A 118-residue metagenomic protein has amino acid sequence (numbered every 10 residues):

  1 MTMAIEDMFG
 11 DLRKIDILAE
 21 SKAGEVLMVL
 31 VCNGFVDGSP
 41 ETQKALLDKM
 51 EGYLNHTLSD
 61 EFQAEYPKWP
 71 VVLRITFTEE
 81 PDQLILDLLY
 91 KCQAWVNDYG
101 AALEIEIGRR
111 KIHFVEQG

Functional and structural regions predicted by a protein language model:
M1, I15-I17, D60-F62, C92: Intrinsically disordered, low-complexity boundary segments flanking structured domains
M1-F9, V36-L47: Short charge-dense sequence patches
T2-S21, E106-R110, V115-G118: Aromatic/basic-lined ligand-recognition segments that form π-stacking hydrophobic pockets flanked by Lys/Arg to engage
G10-R13, S21-V26, E80-I85: Amphipathic, soluble alpha/beta structural segments
A19-S21, A64-Y66, V96: Sterically constrained small-residue positions within well-ordered secondary structures of folded domains
G24-V36, Y66-E80: Short glycine-rich, basic-tinged beta-strand/loop micro-motifs
P40-A64: Acidic, aromatic-enriched beta-alpha/helix-loop junctions
V71-V72, F77-G118: Helix-rich interaction surfaces within compact, conserved domain-sized segments that mediate assembly or partner
